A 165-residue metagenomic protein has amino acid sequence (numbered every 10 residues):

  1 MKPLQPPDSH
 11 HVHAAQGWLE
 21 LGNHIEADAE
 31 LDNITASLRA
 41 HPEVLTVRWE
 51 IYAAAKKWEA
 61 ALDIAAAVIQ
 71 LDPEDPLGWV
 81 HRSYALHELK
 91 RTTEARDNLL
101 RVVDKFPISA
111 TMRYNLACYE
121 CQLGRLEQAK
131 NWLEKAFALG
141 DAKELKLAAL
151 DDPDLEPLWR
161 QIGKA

Functional and structural regions predicted by a protein language model:
M1-H10, N33, L38: TPR-adjacent "capping" and linker segments in tetratricopeptide-repeat scaffold/adaptor proteins
E20-L21, A54, E88, Q122: Register position in tetratricopeptide repeats
P42-E43, P76-L77, A110-R113, L139-D151: Boundary/linker segments of alpha-helical solenoid repeat arrays
E43-T111: Alpha-helical adaptor scaffolds
W49-I51, Y84, C118-C121, K143-K164: TPR/TPR-like alpha-solenoid helical repeat scaffolds
C121-E144: TPR/TPR-like (Sel1-like) alpha-helical repeat modules
